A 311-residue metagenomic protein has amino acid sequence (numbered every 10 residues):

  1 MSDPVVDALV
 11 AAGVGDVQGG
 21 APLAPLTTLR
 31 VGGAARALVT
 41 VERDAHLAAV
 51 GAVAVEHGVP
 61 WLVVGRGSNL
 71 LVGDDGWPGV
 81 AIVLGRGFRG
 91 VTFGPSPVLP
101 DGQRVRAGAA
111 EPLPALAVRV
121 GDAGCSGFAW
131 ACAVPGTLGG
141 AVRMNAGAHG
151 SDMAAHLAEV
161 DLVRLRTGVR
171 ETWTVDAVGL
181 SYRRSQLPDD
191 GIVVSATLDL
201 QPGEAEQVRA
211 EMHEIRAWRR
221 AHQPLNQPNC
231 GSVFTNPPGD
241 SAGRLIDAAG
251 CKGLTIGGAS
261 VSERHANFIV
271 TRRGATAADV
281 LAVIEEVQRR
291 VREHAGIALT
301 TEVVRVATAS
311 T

Functional and structural regions predicted by a protein language model:
S2-L138: Anion-binding (especially nucleotide phosphate/pyrophosphate-binding) glycine-rich loop and adjoining beta-alpha core
A8-V10, V50-A54, A210-I215, V283-V287: Short amphipathic alpha-helices in soluble, non-transmembrane regions that often serve as interface/regulatory elements
Q18-G19, T27, V31, R66 (+3 more regions): Phosphate/pyrophosphate- and phosphate-bearing ligand-binding catalytic cores of soluble enzymes
G32, V39-D44, L71-G90, R143-V175 (+1 more regions): Structural signature of FAD isoalloxazine-binding scaffolds in flavoprotein oxidoreductases
A37, L70-V72, P114-A115, L138-N145 (+6 more regions): Basic, gly/Ser/Thr/Pro-rich low-complexity segments located predominantly at protein N termini
N69-L70, A117-V120, F128-C132, V142-D152 (+3 more regions): A generic local secondary-structure boundary/capping motif
A155-A158, A282-Q288: Short, basic, helix/turn surface patches
